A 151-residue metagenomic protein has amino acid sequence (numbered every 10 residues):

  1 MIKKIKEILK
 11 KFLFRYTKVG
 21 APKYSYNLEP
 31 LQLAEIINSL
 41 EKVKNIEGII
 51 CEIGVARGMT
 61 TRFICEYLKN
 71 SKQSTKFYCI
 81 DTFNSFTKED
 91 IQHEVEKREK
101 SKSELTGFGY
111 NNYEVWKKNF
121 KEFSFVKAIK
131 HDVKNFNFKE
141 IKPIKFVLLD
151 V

Functional and structural regions predicted by a protein language model:
M1-L9: Boundary detector for helix-to-coil junctions that initiate low-complexity/charged tails
K10-P30, N38, K44-V151: S-adenosylmethionine/decaboxylated-SAM
L33: Conserved glycine-rich, hydrophobic/aromatic-active-site segments that form phosphate/pyrophosphate or metal-binding
